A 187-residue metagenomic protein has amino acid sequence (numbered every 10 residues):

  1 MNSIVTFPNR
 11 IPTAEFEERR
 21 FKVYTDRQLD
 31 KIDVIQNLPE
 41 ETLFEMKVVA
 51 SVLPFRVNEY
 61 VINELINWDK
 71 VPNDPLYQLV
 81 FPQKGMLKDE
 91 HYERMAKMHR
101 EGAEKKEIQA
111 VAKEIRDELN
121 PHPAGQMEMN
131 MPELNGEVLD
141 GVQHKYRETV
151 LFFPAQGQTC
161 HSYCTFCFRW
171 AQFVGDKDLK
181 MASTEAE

Functional and structural regions predicted by a protein language model:
N2-H144: Flexible, acidic/Gly-rich N-terminal and inter-domain linker regions that tether and position cofactor-handling modules
H144-S183: Canonical Radical SAM [4Fe-4S] cluster-binding loop centered on the CxxxCxxC motif and its immediate flanking residues
E185-E187: Conserved SAM/AdoMet-binding glycine-rich loop
